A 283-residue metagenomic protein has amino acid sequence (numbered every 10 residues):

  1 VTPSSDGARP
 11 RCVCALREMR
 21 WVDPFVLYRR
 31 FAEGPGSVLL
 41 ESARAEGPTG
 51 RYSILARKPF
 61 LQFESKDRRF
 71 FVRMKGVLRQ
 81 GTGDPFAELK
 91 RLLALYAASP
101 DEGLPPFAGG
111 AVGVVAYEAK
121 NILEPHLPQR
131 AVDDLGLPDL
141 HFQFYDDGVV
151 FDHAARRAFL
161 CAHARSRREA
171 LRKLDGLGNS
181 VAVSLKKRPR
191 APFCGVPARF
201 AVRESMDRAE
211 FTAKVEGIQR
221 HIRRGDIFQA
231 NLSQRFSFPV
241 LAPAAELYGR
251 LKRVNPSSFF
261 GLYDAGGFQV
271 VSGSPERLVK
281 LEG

Functional and structural regions predicted by a protein language model:
V1-G283: Extended alpha-helical targeting/anchoring segments, especially N-terminal organellar/secretory targeting helices
